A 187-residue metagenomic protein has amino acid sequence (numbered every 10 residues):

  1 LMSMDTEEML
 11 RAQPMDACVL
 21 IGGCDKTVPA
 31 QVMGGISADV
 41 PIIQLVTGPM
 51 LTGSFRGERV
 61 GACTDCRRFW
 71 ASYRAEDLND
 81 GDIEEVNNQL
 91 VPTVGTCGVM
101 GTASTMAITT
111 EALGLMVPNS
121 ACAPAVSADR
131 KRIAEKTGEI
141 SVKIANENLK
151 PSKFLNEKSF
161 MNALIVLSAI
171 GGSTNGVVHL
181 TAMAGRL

Functional and structural regions predicted by a protein language model:
L1-N162: Active-site cavity-forming subdomains of large catalytic enzyme subunits
G35, T110, S168, A184-G185: Residue-level preference for well-ordered alpha-helical positions
L164-V166: Flexible, glycine-rich loop/tail regions that form catalytic "lids" or insertion modules at the edges of active sites
V177-L187: Alpha-helical support elements that line or immediately flank enzyme active sites and cofactor-binding pockets
